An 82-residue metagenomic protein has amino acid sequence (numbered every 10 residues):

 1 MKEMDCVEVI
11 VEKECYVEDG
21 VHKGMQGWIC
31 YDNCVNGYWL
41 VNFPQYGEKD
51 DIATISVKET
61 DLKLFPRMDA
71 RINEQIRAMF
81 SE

Functional and structural regions predicted by a protein language model:
K2-A70: Basic/aromatic-rich interaction segments and small domains that mediate binding to polyanionic partners
P66-E82: Long, low-complexity intrinsically disordered regions
